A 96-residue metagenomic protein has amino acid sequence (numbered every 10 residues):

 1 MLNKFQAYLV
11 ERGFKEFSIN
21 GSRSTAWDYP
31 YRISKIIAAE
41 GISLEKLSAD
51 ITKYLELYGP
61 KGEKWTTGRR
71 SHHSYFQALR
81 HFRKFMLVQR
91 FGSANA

Functional and structural regions predicted by a protein language model:
M1-R23: Short terminal alpha-helical segments
S18-G92: Non-catalytic DNA-binding core/recognition domains of DNA-processing enzymes
A94-A96: Short intrinsically disordered terminal tails
